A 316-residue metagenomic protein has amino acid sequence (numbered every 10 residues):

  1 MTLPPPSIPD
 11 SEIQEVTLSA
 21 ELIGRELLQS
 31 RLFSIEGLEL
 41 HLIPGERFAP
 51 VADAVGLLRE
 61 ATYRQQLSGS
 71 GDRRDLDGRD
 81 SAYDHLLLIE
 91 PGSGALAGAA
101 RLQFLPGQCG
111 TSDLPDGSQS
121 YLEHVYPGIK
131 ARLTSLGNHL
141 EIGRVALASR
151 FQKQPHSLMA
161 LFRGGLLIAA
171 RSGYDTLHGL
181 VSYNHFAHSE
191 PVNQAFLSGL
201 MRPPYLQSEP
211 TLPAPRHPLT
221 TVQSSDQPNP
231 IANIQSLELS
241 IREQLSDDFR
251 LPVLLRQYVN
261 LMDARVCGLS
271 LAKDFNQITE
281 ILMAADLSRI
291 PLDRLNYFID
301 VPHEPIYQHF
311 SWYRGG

Functional and structural regions predicted by a protein language model:
P4-E46: Conserved N-terminal entry element of GNAT/NAT acetyltransferase domains
S30-F104: Short amphipathic alpha-helix that is part of the acyltransferase structural core
P44-R47, E90-G92, R101-P106, R144-A146 (+3 more regions): Short, flexible loop/turn elements at secondary-structure junctions
E60, S70, Q108-D263: Acyl-donor binding region in acyl/amide transferases
D72-D77, H85, I89, P127-L133 (+2 more regions): Catalytic micro-motifs at enzyme active sites that drive phosphoryl/nucleotidyl and oxygen chemistry
G78-L87, C109-G110, N276-E280: A short helix-loop-beta-strand connector motif used in the catalytic cores of GNAT acetyltransferases and, in some
S157, F162, R250-R256, V266-V301: C-terminal/domain-terminus segments
P302-G316: Short, cationic low-complexity segments
